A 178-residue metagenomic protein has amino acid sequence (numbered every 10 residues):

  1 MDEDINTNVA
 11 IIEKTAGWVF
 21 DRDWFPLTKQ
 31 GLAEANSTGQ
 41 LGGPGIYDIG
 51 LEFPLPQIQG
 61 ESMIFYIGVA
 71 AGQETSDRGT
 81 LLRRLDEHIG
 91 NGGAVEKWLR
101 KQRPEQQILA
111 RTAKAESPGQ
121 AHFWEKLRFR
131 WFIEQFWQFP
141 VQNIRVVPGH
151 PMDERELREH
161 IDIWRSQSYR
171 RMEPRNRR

Functional and structural regions predicted by a protein language model:
M1-F65, V69-R178: Boundary/linker segments flanking structured domains
